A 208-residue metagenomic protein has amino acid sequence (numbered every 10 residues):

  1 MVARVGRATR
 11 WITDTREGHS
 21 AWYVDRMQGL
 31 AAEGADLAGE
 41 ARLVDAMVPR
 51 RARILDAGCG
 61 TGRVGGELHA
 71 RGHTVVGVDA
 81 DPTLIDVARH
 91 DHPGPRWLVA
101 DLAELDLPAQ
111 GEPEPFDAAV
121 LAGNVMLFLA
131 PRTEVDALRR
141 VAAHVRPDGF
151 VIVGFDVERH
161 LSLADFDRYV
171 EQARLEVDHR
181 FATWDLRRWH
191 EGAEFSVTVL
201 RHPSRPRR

Functional and structural regions predicted by a protein language model:
M1-R50: Conserved class I S-adenosyl-L-methionine
R51-G60: Conserved class I S-adenosyl-L-methionine
T61-D106: Class I SAM-dependent methyltransferase SAM/SAH-binding core
L107-A118: A short acidic, Gly/Pro-enriched loop at the edge of an enzyme's catalytic core that lines a small-molecule cofactor
D117-R132: A short SAM/SAH-binding and catalytic strip from SAM-dependent methyltransferases
V135-P147: A short glycine-rich, Lys/Arg-flanked "PGG" loop and its adjoining helix->strand segment in the class I
D148-F155: Conserved beta-strand signature within the Rossmann-like core of class I S-adenosyl-L-methionine
S162, L175-R208: Class I S-adenosyl-L-methionine
